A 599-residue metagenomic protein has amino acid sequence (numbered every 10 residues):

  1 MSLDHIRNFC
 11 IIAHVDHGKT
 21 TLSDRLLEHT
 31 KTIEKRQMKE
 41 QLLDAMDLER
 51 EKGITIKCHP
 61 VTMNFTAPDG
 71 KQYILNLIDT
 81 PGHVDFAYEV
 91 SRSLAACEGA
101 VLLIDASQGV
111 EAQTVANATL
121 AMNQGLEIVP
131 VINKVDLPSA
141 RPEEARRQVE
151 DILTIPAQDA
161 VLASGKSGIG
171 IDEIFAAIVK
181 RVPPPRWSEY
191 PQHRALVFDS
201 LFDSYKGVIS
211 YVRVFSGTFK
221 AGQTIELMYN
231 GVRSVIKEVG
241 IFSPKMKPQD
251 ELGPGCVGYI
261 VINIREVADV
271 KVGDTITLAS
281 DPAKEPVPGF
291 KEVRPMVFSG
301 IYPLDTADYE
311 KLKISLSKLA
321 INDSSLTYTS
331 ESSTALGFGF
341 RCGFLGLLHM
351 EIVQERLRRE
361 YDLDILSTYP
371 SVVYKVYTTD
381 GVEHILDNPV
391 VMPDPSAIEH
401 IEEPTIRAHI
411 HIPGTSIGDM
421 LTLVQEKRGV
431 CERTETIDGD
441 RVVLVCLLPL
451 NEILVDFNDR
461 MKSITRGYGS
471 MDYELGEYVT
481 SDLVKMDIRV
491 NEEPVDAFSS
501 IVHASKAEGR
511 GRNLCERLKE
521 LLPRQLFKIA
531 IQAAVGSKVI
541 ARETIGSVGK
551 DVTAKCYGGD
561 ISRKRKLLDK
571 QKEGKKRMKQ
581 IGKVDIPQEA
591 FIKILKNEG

Functional and structural regions predicted by a protein language model:
M1-G599: Structural and coupling elements of P-loop NTPases
